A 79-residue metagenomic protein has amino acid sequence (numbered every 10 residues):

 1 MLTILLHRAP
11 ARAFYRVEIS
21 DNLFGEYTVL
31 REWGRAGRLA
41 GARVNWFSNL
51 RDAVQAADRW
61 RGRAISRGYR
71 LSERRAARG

Functional and structural regions predicted by a protein language model:
M1-P10, L50: Negatively charged, low-complexity tracts enriched in Asp/Glu with abundant Ser/Thr
L2-T3, S20-D21, F47: Generic N-terminal initiation segments characterized by hydrophobic and/or small/turn-forming residues
T3, D58, S66, A77-R78: Intrinsically disordered, low-complexity regions
R8-Y15, G79: A cross-kingdom feature marking charged/low-complexity
R16-V44, D58, R70, R74-A76: Short aromatic-glycine-(Arg/Gly/Cys) micro-motifs in beta-strand/loop hairpins
L39-G41, F47-S66: A short, charged, amphipathic alpha-helix used as a generic interaction element across diverse proteins
